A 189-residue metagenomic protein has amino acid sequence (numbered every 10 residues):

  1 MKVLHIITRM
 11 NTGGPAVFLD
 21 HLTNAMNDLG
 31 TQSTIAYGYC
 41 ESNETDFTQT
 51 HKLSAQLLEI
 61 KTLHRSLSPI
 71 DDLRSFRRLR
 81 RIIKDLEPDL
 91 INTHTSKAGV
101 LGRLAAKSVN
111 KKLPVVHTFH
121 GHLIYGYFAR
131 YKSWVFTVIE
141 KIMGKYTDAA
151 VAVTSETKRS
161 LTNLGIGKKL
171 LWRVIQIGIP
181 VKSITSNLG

Functional and structural regions predicted by a protein language model:
V3, A106-I124, E140, V151 (+1 more regions): Active-site proximal beta-strand in glycosyltransferases
H5-D71, T157-V174: N-terminal strand-loop element at the rim of the active site of nucleotide-sugar-dependent glycosyltransferases
E44-Q49, R78, T185-G189: A short helix/loop element that forms part of the nucleotide-sugar donor recognition site in Leloir-type
I70-R77, K112-V116, I124-Y146, R159: Nucleotide-sugar donor phosphate/pyrophosphate-binding loop at the beta->alpha transition of glycosyltransferases
I83, E87-D89: Proline-aspartate-enriched helix->loop->beta-strand connector
I91, Y146-S155: A short beta-strand/loop micro-motif in the catalytic core of glycosyltransferases that engages the nucleotide-sugar
T93-G99: Short His-centered aromatic/hydrophobic patch
L123, E156-T157, I175-T185: Short beta-strand->alpha-helix junction loop in the catalytic core of nucleotide-activated group-transfer enzymes
